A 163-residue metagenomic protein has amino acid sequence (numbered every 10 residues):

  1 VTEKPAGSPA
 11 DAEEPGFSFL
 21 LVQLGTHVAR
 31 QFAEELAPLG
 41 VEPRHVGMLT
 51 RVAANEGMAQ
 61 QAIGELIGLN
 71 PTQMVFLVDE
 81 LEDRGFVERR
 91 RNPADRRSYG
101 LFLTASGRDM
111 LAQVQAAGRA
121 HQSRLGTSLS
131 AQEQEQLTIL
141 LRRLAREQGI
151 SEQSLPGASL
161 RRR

Functional and structural regions predicted by a protein language model:
V1-A12, A131-R163: C-terminal regulatory/oligomerization modules of transcriptional regulators
V1-L39, S159-R163: N-terminal leader segment of winged-helix/HTH proteins
K4, A29, G57, D79-R146: Charged, amphipathic alpha-helical coiled-coil/dimerization segments
G16, L20, H27, Q31 (+3 more regions): Pre-recognition alpha-helix immediately N-terminal to the DNA-recognition helix within helix-turn-helix or winged-helix
G25, T50-A54, G68, Q115 (+1 more regions): Short, locally clustered residues in the helix-turn-helix/winged-helix DNA-binding domain
L39-H45, Q73, T104, L129-A131: Short helix-coil-helix linker/hinge
G64: The alpha-helix within a helix-turn-helix
